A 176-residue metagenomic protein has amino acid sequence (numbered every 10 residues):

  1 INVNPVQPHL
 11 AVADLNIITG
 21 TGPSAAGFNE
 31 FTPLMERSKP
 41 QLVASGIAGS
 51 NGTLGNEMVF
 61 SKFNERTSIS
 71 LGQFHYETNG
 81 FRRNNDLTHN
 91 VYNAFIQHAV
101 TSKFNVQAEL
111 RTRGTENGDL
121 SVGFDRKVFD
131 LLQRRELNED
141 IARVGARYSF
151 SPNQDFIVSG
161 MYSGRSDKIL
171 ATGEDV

Functional and structural regions predicted by a protein language model:
P5-Y92, S102-N105: Outer-membrane beta-barrel translocator/receptor signature
M58-K62, A94-H98, V144-Y148: Residues on the lipid-exposed face of transmembrane beta-strands in outer-membrane beta-barrel proteins
N64-R66, A99, G164-S166: Bimodal feature
R83, N105-V176: Flexible loop and strand-edge segments within Gram-negative outer membrane beta-barrel domains
L87, A94-A99, L120, L170: Short amphipathic alpha-helical patches
